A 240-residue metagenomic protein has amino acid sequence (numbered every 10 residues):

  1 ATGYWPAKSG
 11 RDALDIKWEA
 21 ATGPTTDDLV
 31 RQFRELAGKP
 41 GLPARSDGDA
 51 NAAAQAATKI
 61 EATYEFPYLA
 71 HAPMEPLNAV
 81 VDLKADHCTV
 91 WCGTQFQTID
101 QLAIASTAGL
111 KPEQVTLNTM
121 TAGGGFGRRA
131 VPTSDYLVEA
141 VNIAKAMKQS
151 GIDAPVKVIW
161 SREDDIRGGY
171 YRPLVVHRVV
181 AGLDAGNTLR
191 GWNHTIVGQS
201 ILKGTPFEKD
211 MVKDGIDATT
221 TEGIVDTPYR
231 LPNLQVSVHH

Functional and structural regions predicted by a protein language model:
A1-H240: Structural alpha/beta core scaffold segments of enzyme domains
